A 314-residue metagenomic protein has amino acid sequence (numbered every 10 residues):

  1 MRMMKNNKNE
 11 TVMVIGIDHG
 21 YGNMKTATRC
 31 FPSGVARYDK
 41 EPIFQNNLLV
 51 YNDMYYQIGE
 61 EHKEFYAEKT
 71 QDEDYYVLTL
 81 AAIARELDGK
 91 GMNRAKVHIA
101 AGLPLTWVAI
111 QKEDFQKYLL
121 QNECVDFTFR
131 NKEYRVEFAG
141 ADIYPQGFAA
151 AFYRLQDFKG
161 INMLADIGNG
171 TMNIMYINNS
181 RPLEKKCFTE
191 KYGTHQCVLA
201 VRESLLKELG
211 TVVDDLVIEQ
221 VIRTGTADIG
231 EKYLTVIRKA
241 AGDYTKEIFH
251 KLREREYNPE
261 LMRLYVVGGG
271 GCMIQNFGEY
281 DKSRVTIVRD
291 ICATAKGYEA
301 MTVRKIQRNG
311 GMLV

Functional and structural regions predicted by a protein language model:
M1-L164, R181-Q196, E208, L216-V314: Nucleotide/phosphate-binding catalytic cleft detector across ATP-hydrolyzing and phosphate-transferring enzymes
T26, I174-Y176: Conserved blade-register residue in beta-propeller folds
I167-N173: Ser/Thr-glycine-rich phosphate-binding loops at phosphate-binding pockets of nucleotides, nucleotide cofactors
R202-E208: Acidic, metal/cofactor-coordinating or nucleic-acid-engaging core segments within structured domains
